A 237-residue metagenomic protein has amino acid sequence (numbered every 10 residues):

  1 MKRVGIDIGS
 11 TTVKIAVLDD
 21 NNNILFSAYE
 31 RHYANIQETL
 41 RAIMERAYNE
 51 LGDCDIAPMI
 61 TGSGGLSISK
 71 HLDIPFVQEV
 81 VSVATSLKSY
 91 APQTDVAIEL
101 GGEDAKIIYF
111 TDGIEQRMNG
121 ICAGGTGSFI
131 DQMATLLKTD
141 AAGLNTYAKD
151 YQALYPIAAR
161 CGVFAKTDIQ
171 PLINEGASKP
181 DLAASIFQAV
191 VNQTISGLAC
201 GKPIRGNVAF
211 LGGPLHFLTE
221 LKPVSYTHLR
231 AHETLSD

Functional and structural regions predicted by a protein language model:
M1-D19, D95-F110: Gly/Thr-rich phosphate-binding beta-strand-loop-beta motif of the actin/hexokinase/Hsp70
G5-E38, A42, I114-Q116, G120-I121: Short glycine-rich, Thr/Ser-proximal phosphate-binding strand/loop in the N-terminal lobe of ATP-dependent enzymes
Y29-H32, A47-V81, Y109-R117: Short beta-strand-loop/turn "lid" adjacent to the catalytic site in phosphate-handling enzymes
M44-I56, T194-G206: Phosphate/pyrophosphate-binding loops at sites that engage ATP/ADP/AMP, CoA/4′-phosphopantetheine, polyphosphate
T61-S63, G206-H216: Glycine-rich beta-strand-to-loop/alpha-helix junction loops that act as flexible
D112-A153, C161: Glycine-rich phosphate-binding loop plus the immediately following alpha-helix
A165-C200: Adenine-nucleotide phosphate-binding core of ATP-dependent small-molecule kinases
H228-D237: Single conserved hydrophobic/aromatic residue that forms the stacking wall/gate of nucleotide- or nucleobase-binding
